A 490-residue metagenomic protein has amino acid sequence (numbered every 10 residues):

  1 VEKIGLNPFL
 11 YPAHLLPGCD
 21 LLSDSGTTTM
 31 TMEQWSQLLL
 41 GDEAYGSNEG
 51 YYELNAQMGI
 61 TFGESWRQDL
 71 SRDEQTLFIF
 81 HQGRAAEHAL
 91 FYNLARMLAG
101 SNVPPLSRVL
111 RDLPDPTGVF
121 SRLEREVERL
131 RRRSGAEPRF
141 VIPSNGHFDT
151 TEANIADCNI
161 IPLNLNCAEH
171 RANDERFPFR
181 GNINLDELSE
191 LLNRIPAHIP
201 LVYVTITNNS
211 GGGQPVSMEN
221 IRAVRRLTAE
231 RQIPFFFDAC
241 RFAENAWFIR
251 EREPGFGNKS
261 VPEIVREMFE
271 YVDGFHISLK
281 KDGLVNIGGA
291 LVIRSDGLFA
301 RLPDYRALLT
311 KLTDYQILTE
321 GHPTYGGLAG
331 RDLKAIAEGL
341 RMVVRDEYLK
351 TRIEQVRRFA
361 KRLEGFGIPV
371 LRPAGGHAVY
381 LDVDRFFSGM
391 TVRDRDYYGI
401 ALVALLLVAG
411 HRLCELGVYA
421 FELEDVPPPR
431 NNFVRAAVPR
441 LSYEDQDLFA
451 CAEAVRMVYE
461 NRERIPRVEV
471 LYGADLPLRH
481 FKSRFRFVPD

Functional and structural regions predicted by a protein language model:
V1, W35, L188, L312 (+4 more regions): Generic structural signal of hydrophobic/aromatic residues within well-ordered alpha-helices of folded domains
V1-C19, E33-S36, V458-N461: N-terminal alpha-helical segment of soluble enzymes
E2-L6, L21-T28, Q34, G46-E53 (+1 more regions): Conserved PLP-enzyme active-site core in the AAT-like
P12, N166, A239, P373-A374 (+1 more regions): Short loop/turn and capping residues at structural boundaries
L15, D42, E152, I161 (+4 more regions): Solvent-exposed, flexible loop/coil residues
C19, T31, L298-Y305, M390-R393 (+1 more regions): Low-complexity, polar-biased intrinsically disordered regions enriched in Pro/Ser/Thr/Gly
Q37-G41: Positively charged, low-complexity intrinsically disordered leader regions
E320-T324, Q355-G473, P477-F485, P489: Conserved C-terminal alpha-helix-loop-beta "cap" of PLP-dependent enzymes that closes/shapes the active-site mouth
